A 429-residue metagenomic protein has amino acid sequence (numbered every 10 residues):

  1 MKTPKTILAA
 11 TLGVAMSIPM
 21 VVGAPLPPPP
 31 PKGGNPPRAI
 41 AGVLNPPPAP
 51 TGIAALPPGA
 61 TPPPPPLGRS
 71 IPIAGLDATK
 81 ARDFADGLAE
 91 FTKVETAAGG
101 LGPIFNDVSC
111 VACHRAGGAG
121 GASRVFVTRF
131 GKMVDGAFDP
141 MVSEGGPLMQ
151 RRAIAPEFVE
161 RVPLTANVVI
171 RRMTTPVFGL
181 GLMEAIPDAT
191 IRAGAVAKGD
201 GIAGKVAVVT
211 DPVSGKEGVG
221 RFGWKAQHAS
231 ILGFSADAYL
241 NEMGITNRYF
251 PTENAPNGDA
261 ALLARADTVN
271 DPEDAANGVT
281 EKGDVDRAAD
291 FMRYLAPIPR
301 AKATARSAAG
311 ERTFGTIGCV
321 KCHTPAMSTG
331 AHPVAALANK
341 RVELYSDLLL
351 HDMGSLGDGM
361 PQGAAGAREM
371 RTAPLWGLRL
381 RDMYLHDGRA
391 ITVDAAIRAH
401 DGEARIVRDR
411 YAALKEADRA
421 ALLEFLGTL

Functional and structural regions predicted by a protein language model:
M1-T11: Bacterial N-terminal signal peptides that target proteins for export
T3, V14, I231-G233: Intrinsic disorder/low-complexity segments
A9-P19: Bacterial N-terminal signal peptides
G23-L429: Periplasmic c-type cytochrome electron-transfer domains
